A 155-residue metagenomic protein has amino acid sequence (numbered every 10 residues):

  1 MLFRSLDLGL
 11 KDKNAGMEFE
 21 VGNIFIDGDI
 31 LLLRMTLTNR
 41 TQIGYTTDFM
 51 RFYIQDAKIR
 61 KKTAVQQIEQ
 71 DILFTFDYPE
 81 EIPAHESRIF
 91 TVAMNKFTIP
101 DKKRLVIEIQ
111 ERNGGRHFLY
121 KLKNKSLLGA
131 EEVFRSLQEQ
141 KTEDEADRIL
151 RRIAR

Functional and structural regions predicted by a protein language model:
L10, E20-I30, E81: Short, solvent-exposed beta-strand/turn "edge" segments of beta-rich domains on protein surfaces
I26, T38-G44, F97: Short solvent-exposed strand-capping/beta-turn motif centered on an Asx-Ser/Thr pair
L31-N39: Short, well-ordered beta-strand segments enriched in hydrophobic/aromatic residues
L32, I43-R51, K102-V106, Y120: Short, hydrophobic/aromatic beta-strand segments
R40-A84: The feature marks short-to-medium sequence segments in extracytoplasmic or secretory-pathway proteins
I68-F118, A154: Short, solvent-exposed, Trp/other aromatic-anchored flexible loops in extracytoplasmic proteins
D77-Y78, G115-R155: Acidic, serine/threonine- and proline-rich intrinsically disordered appendage/tail regions
